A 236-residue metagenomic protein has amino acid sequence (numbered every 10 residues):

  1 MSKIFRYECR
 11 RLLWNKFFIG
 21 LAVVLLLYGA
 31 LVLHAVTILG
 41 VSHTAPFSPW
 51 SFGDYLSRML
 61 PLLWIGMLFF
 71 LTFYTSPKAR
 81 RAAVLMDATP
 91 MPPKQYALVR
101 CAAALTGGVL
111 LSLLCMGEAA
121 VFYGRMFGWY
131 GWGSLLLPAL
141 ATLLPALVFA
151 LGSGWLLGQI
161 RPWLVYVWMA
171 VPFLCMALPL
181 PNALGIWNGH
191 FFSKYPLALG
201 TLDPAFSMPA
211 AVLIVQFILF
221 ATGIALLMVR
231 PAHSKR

Functional and structural regions predicted by a protein language model:
M1, F5-C9, L157-I160, Y195-A198: Hydrophobic alpha-helical segments of integral membrane proteins, encompassing both true transmembrane helices
M1-L25: Aromatic- and glycine-rich beta-strand/loop motifs that create alpha-glucan
F5, C9, L13, P93-L105: Interfacial transmembrane-helix starts/ends
F18, V23-Y74, L98-W168: Secretory targeting signals
A35-W50, V165-R236: Terminal transmembrane helical anchor/hairpin motif
M67-A79, G154-Q159, W163, Q216-S234: Transmembrane alpha-helical segments in integral membrane proteins
A82: P-loop NTPase catalytic phosphate-binding loop
M86-K94: Short helix-to-coil transition segments within interhelical loops that connect adjacent transmembrane helices
